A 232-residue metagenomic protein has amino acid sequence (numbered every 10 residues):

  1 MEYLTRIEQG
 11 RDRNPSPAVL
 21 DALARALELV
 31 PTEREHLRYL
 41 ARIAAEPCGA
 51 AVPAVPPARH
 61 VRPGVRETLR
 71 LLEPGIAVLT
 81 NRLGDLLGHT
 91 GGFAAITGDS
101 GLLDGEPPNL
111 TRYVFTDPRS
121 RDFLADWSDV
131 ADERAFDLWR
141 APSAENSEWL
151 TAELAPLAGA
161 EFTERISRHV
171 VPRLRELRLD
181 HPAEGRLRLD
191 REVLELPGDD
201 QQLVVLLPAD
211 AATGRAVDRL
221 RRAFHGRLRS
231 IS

Functional and structural regions predicted by a protein language model:
M1-N14, A24: Recognition helix of helix-turn-helix/homeodomain-like DNA-binding domains that insert into the DNA major groove
R6-Q9, Y39, G98, T116: Phosphate-coordinating loops and pocket residues in cytosolic domains that bind phosphorylated ligands
R11, P31, G101-D104: Residues at alpha-helix boundaries and short interhelical turns
R13-H60: Short amphipathic recognition helices of helix-turn-helix/homeodomain-type DNA-binding modules
A58, P63-S230: Hydrophobic protein-protein interaction segments
